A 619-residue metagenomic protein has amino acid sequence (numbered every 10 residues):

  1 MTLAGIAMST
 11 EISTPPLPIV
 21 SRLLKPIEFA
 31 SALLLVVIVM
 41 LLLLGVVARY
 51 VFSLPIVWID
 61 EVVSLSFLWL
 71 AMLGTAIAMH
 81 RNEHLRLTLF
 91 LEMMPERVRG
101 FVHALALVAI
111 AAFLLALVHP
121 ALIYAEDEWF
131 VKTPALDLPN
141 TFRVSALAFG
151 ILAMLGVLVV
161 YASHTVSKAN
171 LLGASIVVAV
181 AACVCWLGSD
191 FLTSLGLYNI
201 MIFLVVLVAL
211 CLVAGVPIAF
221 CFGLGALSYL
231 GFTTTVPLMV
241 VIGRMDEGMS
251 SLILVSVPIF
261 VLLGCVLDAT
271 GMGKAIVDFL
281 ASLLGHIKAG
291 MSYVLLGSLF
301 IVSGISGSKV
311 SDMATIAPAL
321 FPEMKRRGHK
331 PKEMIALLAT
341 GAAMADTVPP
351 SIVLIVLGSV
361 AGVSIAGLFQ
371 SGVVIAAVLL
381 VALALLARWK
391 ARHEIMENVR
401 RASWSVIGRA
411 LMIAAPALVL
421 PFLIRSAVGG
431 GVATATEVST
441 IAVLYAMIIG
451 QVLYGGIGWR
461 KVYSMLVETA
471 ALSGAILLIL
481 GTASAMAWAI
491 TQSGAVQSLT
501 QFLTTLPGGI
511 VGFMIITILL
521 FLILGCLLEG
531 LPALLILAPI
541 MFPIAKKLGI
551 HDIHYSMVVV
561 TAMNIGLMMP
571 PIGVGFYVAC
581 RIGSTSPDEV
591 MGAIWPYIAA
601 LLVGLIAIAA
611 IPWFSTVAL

Functional and structural regions predicted by a protein language model:
T2-G196: Alpha-helical transmembrane segments and membrane-interface helix-loop junctions in multi-pass membrane proteins
T2-I12, V131-K132, R143, K168-L619: Alpha-helical transmembrane segments of multi-pass membrane transport proteins
